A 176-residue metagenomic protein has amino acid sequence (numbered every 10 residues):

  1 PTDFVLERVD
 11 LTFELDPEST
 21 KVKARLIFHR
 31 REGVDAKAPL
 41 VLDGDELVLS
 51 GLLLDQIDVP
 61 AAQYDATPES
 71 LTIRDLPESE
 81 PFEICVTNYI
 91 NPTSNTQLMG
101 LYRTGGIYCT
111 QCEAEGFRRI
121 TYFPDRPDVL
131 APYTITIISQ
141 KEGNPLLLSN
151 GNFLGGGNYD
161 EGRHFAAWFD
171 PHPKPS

Functional and structural regions predicted by a protein language model:
P1-S176: Acidic/His-enriched low-complexity segments
